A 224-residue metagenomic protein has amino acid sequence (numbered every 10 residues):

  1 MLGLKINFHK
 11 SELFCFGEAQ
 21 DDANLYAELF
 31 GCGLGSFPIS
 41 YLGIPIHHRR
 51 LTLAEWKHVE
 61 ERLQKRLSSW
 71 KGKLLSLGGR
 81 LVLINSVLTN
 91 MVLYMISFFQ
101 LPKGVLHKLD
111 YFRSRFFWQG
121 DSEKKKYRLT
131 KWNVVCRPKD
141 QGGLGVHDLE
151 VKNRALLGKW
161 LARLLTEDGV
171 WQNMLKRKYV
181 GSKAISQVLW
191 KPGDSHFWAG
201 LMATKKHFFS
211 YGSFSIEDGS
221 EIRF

Functional and structural regions predicted by a protein language model:
M1-F224: A helix-boundary/hinge signal
